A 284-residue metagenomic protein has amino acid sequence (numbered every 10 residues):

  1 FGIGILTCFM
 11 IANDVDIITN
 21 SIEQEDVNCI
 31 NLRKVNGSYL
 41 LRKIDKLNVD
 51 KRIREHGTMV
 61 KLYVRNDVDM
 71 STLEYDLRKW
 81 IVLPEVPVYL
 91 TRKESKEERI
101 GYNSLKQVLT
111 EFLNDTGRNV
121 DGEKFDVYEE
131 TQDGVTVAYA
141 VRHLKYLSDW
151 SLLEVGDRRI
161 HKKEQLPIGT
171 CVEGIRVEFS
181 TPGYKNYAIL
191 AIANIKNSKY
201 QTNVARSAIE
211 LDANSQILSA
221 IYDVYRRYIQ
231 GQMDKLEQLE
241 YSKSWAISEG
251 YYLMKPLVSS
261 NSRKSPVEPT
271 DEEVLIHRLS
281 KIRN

Functional and structural regions predicted by a protein language model:
F1-E111, D115-G117: GHKL-type ATPase core
L113-N284: GHKL/Bergerat-fold ATPase module
